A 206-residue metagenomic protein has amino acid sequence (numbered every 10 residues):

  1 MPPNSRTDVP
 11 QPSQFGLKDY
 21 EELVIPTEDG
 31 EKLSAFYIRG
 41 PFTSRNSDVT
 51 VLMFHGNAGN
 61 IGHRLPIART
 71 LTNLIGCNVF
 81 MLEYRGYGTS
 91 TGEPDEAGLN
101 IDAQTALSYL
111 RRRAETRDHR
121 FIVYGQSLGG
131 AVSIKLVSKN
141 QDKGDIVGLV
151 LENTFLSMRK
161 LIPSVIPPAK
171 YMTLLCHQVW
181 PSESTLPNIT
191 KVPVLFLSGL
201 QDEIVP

Functional and structural regions predicted by a protein language model:
M1-V24: An N-terminal hydrophobic leader/cap segment in hydrolases
P26-Y109: Membrane-embedded segments
T50-L52, I122, L195: Conserved beta-strand elements of the Class I
N57, S127, L200: Residue-level signal for short, function-critical loop segments
L71-L74, G144, N188-T190: Short, conserved loop/helix-junction motifs that constitute active-site signature segments in enzyme catalytic cores
Y109-R113, H119-S164: Primarily recognizes the serine-hydrolase "nucleophile elbow" in alpha/beta-hydrolase and SGNH/GDSL folds
V147, S157-K191: Mobile cap/lid helix-loop segments that gate and shape the active-site cleft of serine hydrolases
I189-T190, L195-D202: Short beta-strand/loop motif that positions the catalytic acidic residue of the alpha/beta-hydrolase fold
